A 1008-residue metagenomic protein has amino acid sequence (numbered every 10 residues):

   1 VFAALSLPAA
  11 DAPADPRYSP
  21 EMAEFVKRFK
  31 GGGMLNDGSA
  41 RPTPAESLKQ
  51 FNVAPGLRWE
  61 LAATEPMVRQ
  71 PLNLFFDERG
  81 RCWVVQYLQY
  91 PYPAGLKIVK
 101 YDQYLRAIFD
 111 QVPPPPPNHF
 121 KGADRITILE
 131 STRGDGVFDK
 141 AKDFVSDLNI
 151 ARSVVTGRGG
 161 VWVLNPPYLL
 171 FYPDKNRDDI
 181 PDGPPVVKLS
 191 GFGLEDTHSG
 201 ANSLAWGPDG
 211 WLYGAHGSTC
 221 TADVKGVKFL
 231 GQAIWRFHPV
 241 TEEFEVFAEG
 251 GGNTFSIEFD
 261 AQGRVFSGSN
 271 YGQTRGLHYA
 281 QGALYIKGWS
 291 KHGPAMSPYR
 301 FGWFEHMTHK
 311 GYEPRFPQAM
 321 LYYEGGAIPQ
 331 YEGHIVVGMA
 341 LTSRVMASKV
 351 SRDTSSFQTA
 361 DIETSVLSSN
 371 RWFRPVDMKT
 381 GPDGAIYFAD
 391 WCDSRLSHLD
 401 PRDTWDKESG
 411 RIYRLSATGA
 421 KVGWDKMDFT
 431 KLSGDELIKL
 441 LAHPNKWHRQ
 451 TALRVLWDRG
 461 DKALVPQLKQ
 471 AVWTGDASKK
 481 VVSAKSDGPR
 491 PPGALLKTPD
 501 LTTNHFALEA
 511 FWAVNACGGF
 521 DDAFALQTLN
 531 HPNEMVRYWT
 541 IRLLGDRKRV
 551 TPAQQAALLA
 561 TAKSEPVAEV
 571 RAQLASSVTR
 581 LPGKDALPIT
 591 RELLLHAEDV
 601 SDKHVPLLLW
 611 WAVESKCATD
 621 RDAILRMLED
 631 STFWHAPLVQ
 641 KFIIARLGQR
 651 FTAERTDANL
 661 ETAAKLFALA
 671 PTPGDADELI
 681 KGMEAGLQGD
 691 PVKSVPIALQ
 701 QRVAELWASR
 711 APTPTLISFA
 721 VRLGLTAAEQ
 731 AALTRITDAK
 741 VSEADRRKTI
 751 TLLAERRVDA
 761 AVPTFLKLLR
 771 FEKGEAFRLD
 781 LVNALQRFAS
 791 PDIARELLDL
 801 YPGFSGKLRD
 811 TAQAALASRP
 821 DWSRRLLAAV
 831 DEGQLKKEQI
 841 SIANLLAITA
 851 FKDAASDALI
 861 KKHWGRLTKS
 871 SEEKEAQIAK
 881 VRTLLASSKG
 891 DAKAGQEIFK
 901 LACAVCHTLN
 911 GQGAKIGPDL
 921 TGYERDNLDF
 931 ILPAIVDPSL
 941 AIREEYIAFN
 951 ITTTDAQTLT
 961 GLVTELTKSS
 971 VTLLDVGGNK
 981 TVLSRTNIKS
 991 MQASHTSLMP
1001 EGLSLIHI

Functional and structural regions predicted by a protein language model:
V1-S6: Bacterial N-terminal signal peptides
A10-K439, H443-G475, T502-A623, E629-D630 (+3 more regions): Beta-propeller blade termini and top-face loops
R125, Q318, A385, G410-R411 (+7 more regions): C-type cytochrome heme c attachment motif
G157, G200-A201, E332, S397-P401 (+10 more regions): Short beta-alpha junctions and helix-cap segments that line functional grooves
W206, G519, A568, G806 (+10 more regions): Short flexible coil/turn linkers enriched for glycine and charged/polar residues that connect secondary-structure
D403, K407-E408, L415-K480, D500-I898 (+2 more regions): Long, ordered, helix-rich scaffold segments
G978-L998: Structured surface patches comprising rigid loops and adjacent beta-strands/short helices at the edges of well-ordered
H1007-I1008: Conserved small/polar residues in nucleotide/adenosyl-binding loops
